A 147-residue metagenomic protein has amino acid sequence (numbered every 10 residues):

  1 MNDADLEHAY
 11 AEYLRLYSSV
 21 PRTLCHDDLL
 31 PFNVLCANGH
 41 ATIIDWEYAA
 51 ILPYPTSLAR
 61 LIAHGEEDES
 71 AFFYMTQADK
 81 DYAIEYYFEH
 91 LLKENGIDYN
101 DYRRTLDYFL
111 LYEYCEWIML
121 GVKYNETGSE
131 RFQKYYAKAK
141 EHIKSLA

Functional and structural regions predicted by a protein language model:
M1-H26: An alpha-helical support segment within catalytic cores of ATP-dependent transferases
M1-L6, F72, A78, G96-R103: Inter-domain helical "communication" segments and dimerization helices that couple sensory or membrane-embedded modules
N2-A9, A78-A83, R131-H142: Extended, well-ordered alpha-helical scaffold segments
L29: Hydrophobic HxD+1 residue recognition
F32-R60: Catalytic activation segment of kinase domains across protein kinase-like and atypical kinase folds
T56-N95, L110-G128: Active-site activation/catalytic loop segments of kinase-like enzymes and analogous catalytic loops in related
G96-Y108, E113-A147: Helical subdomain adjoining the active site within ATP-dependent kinase catalytic cores
